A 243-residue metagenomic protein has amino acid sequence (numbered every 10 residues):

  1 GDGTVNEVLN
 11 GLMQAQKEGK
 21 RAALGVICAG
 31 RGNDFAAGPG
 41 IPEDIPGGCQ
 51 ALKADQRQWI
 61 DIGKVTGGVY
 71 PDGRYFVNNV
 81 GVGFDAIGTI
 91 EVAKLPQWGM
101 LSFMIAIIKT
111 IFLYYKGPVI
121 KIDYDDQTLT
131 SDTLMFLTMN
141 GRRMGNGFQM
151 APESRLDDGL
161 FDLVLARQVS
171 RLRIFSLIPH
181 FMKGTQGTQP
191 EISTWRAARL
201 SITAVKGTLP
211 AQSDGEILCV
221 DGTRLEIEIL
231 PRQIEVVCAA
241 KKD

Functional and structural regions predicted by a protein language model:
D2: Polar, low-complexity loop segments and adjacent catalytic/binding residues used for recognizing and processing sugar
V5-N6, V220: Short, well-ordered alpha-helical microsegments
N10-L134, T138: Catalytic core of DAGKc-family lipid kinases
G81, D85, L137-A151, I217: Glycine-rich phosphate/pyrophosphate-binding beta-alpha loops
D85-G88, T130-D132, M144-G147, R171-I174: Short acidic/glycine-rich loop or secondary-structure boundary segments that cap or lie
P96-I105, G147, P152-R173: Gly/Ser/Thr-rich active-site loops/lids in small-molecule metabolic enzymes that frequently grip phosphoryl groups
K116-P118, D132-L134, D157-D162, R196-A198: A generic structural signal for short beta-strands and their flanking turns/coil linkers
Y124-D125, T130, R155, L165-D243: ATP/nucleoside-binding phosphotransfer catalytic cores, i.e., glycine-rich phosphate-binding loops
